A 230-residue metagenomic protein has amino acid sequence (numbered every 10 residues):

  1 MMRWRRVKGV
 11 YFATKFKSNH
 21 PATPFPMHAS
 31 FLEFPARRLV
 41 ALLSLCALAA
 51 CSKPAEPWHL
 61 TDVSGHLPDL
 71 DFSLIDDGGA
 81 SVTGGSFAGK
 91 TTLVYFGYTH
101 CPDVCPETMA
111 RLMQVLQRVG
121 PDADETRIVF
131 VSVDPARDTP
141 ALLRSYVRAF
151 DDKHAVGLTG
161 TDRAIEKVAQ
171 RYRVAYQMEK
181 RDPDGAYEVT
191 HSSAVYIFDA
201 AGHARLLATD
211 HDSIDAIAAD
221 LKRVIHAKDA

Functional and structural regions predicted by a protein language model:
A47-A50: C-terminal motif of bacterial Sec signal peptides marking the signal peptidase cleavage site
S52-W58: Bacterial lipoprotein signal-peptidase II cleavage site
F72-T92, L116-V119: A short beta-strand-turn-helix
G84-P106, L112: Short active-site neighborhood of thiol/selenol oxidoreductases, capturing the structured segment around
K90-T91, E107-F130, R148: Conserved helix-turn-beta segment immediately C-terminal to the redox Cys motif in thioredoxin-like folds
D124-D138, H154-R163: Thiol-based oxidoreductase modules, predominantly thioredoxin-like and allied folds used for disulfide exchange
R144-S192: Short, internal strand/loop/helix patches that form the active-site neighborhood or redox-interaction surface
R181-A230: Thiol-/selenol-based redox modules, centered on thioredoxin-like and closely related oxidoreductase domains
